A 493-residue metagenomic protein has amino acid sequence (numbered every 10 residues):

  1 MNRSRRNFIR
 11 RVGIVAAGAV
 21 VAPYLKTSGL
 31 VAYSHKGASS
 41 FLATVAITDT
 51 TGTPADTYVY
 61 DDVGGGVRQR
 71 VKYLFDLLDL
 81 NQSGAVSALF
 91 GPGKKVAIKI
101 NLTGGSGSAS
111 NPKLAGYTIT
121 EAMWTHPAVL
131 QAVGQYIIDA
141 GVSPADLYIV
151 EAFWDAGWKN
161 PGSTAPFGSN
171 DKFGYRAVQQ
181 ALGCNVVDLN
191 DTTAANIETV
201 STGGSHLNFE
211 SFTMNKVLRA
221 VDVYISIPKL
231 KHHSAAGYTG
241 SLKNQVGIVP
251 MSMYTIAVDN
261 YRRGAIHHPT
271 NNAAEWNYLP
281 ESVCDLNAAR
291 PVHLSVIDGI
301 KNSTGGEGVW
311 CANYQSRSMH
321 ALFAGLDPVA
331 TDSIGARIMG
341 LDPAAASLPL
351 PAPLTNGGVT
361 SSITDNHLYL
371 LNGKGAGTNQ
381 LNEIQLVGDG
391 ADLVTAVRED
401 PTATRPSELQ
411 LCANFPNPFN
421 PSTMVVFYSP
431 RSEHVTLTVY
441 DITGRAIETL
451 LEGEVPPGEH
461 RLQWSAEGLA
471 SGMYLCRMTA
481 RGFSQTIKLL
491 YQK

Functional and structural regions predicted by a protein language model:
N2-T395: N-terminal and secondary-structure boundary signal
G91, T404, P418, P430 (+2 more regions): Surface-exposed coil/turn segments at beta-strand junctions on protein surfaces, enriched
V142, N420, P430-E433, P457 (+1 more regions): A cross-taxa feature marking solvent-exposed loop/turn segments within ectodomains of secreted and single-pass membrane
V296, L411-N414, L489: Generic preference for hydrophobic
A396-F415, F419-V439, R461-W464: Glycine-centered coil/turn sites that cap beta-strands in beta-rich domains
Y440-I447, Y474: Short, glycine-anchored, charge-dense loop/turn motifs used at functional sites
T449, E454, L462-Q463, E467-K493: C-terminal tail/sorting-segment detector
